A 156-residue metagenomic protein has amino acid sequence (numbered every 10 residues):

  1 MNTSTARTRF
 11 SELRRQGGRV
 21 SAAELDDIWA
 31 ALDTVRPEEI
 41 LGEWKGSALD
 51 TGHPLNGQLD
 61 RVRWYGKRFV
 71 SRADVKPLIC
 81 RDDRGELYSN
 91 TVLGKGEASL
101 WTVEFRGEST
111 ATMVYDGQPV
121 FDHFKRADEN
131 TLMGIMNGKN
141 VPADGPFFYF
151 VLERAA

Functional and structural regions predicted by a protein language model:
M1-S99, A155-A156: Amphipathic/hydrophobic helical signal segments and adjacent flexible N-terminal regions that mediate secretion
I40, V120, F148: Residues that flank catalytic or metal-binding motifs in active/ligand-binding sites
G42, A111, L132, F150: A broad, low-specificity signal marking well-ordered, structured residues that form hydrophobic/aromatic
G46, A111-G117, G134-K139: Short beta-strand segments that buttress and anchor functional surface loops
G52, L132, N140: Surface-exposed, flexible loop/turn segments at secondary-structure boundaries
L55-Q58, H123-K125, I135-N137, P146-F148: A short secondary-structure junction signal
D74-F121, K125-N130: Contiguous, well-ordered beta-strand patches that form the walls/edges of small beta-barrel/beta-sandwich domains
G138-A156: Edge beta-strand at a domain terminus
